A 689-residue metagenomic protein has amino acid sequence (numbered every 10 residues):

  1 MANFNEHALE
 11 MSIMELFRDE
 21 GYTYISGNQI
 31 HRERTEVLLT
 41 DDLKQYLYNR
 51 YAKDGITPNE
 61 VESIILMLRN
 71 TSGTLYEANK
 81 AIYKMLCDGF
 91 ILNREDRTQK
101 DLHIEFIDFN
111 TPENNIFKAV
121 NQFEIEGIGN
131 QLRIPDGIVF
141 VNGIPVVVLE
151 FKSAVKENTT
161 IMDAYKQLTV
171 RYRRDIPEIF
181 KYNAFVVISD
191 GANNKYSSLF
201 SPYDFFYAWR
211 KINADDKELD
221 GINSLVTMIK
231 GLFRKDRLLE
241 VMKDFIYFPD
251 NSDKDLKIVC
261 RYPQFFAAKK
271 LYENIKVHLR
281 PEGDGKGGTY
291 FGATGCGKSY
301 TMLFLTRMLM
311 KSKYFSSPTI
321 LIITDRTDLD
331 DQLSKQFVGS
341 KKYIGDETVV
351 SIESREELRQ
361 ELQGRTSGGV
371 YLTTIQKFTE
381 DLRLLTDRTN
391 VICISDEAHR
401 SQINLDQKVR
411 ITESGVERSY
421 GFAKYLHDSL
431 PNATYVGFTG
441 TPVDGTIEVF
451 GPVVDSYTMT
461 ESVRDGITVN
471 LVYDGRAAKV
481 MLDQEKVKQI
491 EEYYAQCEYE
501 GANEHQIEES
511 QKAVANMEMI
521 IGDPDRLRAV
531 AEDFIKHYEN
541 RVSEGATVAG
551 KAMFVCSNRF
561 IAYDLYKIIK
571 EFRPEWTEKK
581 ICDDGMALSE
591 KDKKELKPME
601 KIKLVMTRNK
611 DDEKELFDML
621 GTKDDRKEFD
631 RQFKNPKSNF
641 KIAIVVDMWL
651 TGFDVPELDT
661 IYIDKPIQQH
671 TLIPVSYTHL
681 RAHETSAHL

Functional and structural regions predicted by a protein language model:
A2-T319, D328, Q332-I344, T366 (+6 more regions): ATP-dependent helicase/translocase motor core
K342-K377: Inter-Walker segment of RecA-like/P-loop motor cores
S367-F378, S638-M648: Conserved two-lobed SF2 helicase motor
Q376-T389: Conserved helix/coil segment N-terminal to the catalytic DExD/H
V391-A495, V655-P674, L680-R681: Signature of the SF2 helicase/ATPase Hel1-core->accessory helical subdomain module
I447-A549, Y566: Interdomain helical connector at the RecA1-RecA2 junction of SF1/SF2 helicase-like NTPases
V514-V645: Conserved C-terminal RecA-like helicase domain
T678-H688: Conserved small/polar residues in nucleotide/adenosyl-binding loops
